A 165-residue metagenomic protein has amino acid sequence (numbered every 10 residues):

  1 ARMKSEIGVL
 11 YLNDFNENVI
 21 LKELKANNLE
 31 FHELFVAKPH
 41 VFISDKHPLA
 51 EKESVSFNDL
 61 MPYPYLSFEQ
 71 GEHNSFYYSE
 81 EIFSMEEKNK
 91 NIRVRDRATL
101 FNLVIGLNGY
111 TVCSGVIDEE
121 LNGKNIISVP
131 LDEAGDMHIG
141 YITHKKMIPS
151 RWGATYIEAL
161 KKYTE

Functional and structural regions predicted by a protein language model:
A1, I92-F101: Short helix-initiation/N-cap motifs at beta->coil->alpha
A1-I20: Central regulatory/effector-binding core of bacterial HTH transcription factors
L12-N13, D45, E72, C113-I117 (+1 more regions): Short secondary-structure boundary segments
N13, E17, F57, M61-E86 (+1 more regions): Secondary-structure junction motif
L21-P39, I43-Y65: Flexible hinge/capping segments at coil-to-helix
K25-H32, V36-K38, A98-I148: Beta-alpha-beta core module
I148-K162: Short amphipathic alpha-helical coupling segments at ligand-binding clamshell hinges and other catalytic/signaling
